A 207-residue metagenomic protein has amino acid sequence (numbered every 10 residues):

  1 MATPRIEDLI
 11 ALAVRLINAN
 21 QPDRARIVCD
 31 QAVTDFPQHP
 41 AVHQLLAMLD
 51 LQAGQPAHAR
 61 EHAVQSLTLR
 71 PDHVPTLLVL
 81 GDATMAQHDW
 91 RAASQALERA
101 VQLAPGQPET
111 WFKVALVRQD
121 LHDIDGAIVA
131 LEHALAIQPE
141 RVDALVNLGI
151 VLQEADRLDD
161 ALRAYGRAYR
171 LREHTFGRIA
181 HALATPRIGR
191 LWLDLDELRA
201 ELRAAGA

Functional and structural regions predicted by a protein language model:
R5-A41, L45-M48, Q52, D82 (+1 more regions): Alpha-helical segment of the N-proximal tetratricopeptide repeat
I6, P40-A41, P56, V74-P75 (+3 more regions): Helix-start (N-cap) detector for alpha-helical repeat units in TPR-like alpha-solenoids, especially tetratricopeptide
V14, M48, D82, L116 (+2 more regions): Residue-level recognition of tetratricopeptide repeat
N18-I27, Q31, A53-Q65, A86-R99 (+3 more regions): Structural signature of tandem alpha-helical TPR/SEL1-like repeats, specifically the intra-repeat loop/turn
D35, L69, L103, I137 (+1 more regions): Structural marker of alpha-solenoid helical repeat scaffolds
L45, V79, K113, N147 (+1 more regions): Canonical tetratricopeptide repeat
Q153-G177, A182-R187, A200-A204: TPR/TPR-like (Sel1-like) alpha-helical repeat modules
